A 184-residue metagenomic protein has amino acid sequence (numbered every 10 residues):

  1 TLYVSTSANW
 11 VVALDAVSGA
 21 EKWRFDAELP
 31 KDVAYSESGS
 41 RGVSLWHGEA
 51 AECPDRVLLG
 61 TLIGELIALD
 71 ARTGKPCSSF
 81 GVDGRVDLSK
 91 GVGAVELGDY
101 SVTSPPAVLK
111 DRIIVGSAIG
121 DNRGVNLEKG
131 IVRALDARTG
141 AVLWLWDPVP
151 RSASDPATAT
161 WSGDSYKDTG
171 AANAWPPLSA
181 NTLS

Functional and structural regions predicted by a protein language model:
T1, A8, V17-G19, G140 (+1 more regions): N-terminal export/assembly segments and adjacent metallocofactor-ligating motifs of anaerobic energy-metabolism
T1-S7, Y35-E65, G98-G124, I131 (+1 more regions): Repeat-blade elements of multi-bladed beta-propeller folds
S7-G48, D87-V95: Blade-loop segments of beta-propeller domains
N9-W10, P30, G64-E65, D87 (+2 more regions): Solvent-exposed loop/turn segments at secondary-structure junctions within structured extracellular/periplasmic domains
V12-L14, I67-A68, R133-L135, L178: A residue-level detector for well-ordered beta-strand positions
A20-K31, K75-V95, A141-V149, D155-K167: Aromatic (tryptophan-biased) beta-strands that constitute blades/sheets of beta-rich domains
L69-G74, E128-V142: Beta-propeller blade signature
